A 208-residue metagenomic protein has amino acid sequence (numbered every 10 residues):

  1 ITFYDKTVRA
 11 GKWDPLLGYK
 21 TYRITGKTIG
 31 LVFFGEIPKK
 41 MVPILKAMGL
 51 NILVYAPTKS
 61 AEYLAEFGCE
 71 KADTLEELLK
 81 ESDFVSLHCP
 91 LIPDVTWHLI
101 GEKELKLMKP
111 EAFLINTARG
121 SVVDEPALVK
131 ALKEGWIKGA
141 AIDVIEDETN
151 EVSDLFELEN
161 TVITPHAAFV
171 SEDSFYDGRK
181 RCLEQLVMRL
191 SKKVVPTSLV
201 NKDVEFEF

Functional and structural regions predicted by a protein language model:
I1-T28, K40-P43, A47, T197-V200: Phosphate-binding beta-alpha-beta segment of Rossmann-like dinucleotide-binding domains, i.e., the NAD(P)
F34-G35: Glycine-rich Rossmann-fold phosphate-binding loop(s) that bind the pyrophosphate of adenine dinucleotide cofactors
M48, F67-G68, E157-E159: Short, structured coil segments at secondary-structure junctions
M48-L50, M108, G178: Methionine-biased hydrophobic packing positions in alpha-helices, especially within tandem helical repeat solenoids
A56: Conserved acidic E/D residue at the C-terminus of a beta-strand in Rossmann-like folds
K59-D154: Rossmann-like adenosine-cofactor binding region
E111-F208: Rossmann-like dinucleotide-binding domain for NAD(H)/NADP(H)
